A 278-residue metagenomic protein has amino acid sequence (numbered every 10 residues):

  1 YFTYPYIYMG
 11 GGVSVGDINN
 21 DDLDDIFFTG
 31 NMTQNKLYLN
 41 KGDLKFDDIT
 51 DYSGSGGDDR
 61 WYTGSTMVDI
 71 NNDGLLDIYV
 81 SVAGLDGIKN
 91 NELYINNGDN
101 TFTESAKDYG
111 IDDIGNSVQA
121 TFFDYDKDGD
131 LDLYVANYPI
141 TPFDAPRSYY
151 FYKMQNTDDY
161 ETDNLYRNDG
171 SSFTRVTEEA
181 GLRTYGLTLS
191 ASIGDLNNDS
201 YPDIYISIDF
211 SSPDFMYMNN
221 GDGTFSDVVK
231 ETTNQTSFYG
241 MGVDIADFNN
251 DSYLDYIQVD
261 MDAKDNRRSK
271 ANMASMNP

Functional and structural regions predicted by a protein language model:
Y1-P278: Acidic, glycine/proline-rich Ca2+-coordinating loop motifs
